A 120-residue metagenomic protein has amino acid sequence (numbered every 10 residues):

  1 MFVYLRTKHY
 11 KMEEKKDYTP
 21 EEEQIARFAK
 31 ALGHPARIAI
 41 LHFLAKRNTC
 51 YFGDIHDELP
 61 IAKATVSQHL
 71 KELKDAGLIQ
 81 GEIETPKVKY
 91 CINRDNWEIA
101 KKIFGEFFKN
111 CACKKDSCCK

Functional and structural regions predicted by a protein language model:
M1-I25, F43-K46, R94-K120: Amphipathic alpha-helical dimerization/coiled-coil segments that flank or bridge DNA-binding/regulatory modules
E23-A62, E84-N96: N-terminal helix-turn-helix DNA-binding core of bacterial DNA-binding proteins
D54-I55, K63, N110-K115: Juxtamembrane helix-loop transition sites at the ends of transmembrane segments in multi-pass membrane proteins
H69: Residues within the DNA-recognition helix of helix-turn-helix
G77: Glycine-centered, phosphate/nucleic-acid-interacting loop/turn motifs that mediate DNA/RNA or nucleotide
G81: Short beta-strand "wing" residues that participate in macromolecule-binding interfaces
